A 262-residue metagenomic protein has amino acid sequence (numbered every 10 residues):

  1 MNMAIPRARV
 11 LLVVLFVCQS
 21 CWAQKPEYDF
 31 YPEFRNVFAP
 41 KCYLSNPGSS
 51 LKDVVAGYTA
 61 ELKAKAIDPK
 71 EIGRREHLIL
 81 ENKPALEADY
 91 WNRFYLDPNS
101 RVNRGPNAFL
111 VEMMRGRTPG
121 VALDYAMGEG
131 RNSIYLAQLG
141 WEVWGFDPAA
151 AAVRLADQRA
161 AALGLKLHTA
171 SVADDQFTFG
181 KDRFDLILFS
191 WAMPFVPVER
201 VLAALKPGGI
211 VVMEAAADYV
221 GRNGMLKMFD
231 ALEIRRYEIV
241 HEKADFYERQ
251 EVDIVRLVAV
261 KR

Functional and structural regions predicted by a protein language model:
K25-N82: N-terminal auxiliary segments of SAM/dcSAM-dependent transferases
N103-P119: Conserved alpha-helix/loop element of class I SAM-dependent methyltransferases that forms part of the SAM/SAH-binding
P119-G128: Conserved class I S-adenosyl-L-methionine
A149-A151: Conserved SAM/SAH-binding beta-strand->alpha-helix loop
L163-D174: Conserved SAM-binding strand-loop segment of SAM-dependent methyltransferases
T178-L186: A short acidic, Gly/Pro-enriched loop at the edge of an enzyme's catalytic core that lines a small-molecule cofactor
P197-P207: A short glycine-rich, Lys/Arg-flanked "PGG" loop and its adjoining helix->strand segment in the class I
G208-A217: Conserved beta-strand signature within the Rossmann-like core of class I S-adenosyl-L-methionine
